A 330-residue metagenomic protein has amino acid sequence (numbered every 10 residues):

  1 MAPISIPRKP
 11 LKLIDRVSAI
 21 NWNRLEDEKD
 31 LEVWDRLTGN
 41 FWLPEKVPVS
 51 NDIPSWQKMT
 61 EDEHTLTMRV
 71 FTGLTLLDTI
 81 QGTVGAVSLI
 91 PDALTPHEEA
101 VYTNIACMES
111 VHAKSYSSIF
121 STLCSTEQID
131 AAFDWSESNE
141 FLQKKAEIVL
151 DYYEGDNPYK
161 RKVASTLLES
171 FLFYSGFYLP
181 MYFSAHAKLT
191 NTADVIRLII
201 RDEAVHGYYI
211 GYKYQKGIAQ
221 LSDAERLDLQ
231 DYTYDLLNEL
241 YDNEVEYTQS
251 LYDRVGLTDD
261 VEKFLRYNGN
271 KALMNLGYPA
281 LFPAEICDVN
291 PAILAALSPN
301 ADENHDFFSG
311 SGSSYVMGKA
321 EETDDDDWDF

Functional and structural regions predicted by a protein language model:
M1-F330: Non-heme di-metal
